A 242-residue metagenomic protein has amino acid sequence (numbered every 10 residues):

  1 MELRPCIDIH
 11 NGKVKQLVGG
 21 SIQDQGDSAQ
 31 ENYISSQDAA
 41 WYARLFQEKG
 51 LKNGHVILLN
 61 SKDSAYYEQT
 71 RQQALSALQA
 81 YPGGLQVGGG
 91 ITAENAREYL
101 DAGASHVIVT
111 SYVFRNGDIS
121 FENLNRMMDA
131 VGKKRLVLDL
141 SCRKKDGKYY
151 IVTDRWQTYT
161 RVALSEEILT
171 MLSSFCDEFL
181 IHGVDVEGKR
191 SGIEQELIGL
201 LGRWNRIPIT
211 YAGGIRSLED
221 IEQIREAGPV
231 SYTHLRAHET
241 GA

Functional and structural regions predicted by a protein language model:
L3-I7, G54-V56, L85-G89, V107-V109 (+4 more regions): Hydrophobic faces of well-ordered beta-strands that scaffold small-molecule active sites in alpha/beta enzyme cores
K15-D38, Y149-L164: Active-site mouth loops of central-metabolism enzymes
N53-Q69, S111-F114, G183-K189: Glycine-rich, proline-tolerant flexible connector loops at the mouths of alpha/beta enzymes
Y67-L85, M127-L136, I193-I209: Alpha-helix-loop-beta-strand connector modules within alpha/beta enzyme cores
T70-S120, L124: Glycine/small-residue-rich loop that forms an oxyanion/phosphate-binding "nest" at active or ligand-binding sites
I91-A102, Y211, I215-P229: Catalytic cores of alpha/beta
H106-F175, V186: Conserved anion-binding
T233-A242: Conserved small/polar residues in nucleotide/adenosyl-binding loops
